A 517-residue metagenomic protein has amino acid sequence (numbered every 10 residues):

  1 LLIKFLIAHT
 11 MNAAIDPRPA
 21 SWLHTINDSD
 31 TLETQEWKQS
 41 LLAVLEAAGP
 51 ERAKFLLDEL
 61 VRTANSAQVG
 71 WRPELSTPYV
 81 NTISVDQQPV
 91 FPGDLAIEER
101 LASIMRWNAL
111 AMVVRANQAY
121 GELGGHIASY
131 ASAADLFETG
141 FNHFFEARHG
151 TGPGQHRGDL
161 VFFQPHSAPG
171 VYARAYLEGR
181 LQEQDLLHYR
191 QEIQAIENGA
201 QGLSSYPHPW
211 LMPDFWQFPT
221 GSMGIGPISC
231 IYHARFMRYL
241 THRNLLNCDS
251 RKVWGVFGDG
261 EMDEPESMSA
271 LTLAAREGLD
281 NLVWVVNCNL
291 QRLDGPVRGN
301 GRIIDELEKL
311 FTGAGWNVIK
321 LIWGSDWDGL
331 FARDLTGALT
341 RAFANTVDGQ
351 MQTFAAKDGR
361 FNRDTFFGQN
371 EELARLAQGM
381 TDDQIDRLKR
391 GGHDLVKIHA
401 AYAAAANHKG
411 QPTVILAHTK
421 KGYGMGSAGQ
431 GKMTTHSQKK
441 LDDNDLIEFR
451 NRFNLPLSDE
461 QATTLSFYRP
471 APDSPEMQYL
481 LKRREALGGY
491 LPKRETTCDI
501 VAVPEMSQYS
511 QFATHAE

Functional and structural regions predicted by a protein language model:
L1-T10: Short, Lys/Arg-enriched N-terminal segments with co-localized hydrophobic residues within the first ~10-30 amino acids
H9, L57, H208-L211: Intrinsically disordered, low-complexity segments enriched in polar/charged small residues
M11-T139, G152, V256-F257, E261 (+2 more regions): Conserved acidic/glycine
Q88, P92-M105, A109-A119, H126-E277 (+1 more regions): Cofactor-binding active-site loop characterized by glycine-rich and histidine/acidic residues
D280: Short acidic/polar active-site loop segments enriched in Thr and Asp
